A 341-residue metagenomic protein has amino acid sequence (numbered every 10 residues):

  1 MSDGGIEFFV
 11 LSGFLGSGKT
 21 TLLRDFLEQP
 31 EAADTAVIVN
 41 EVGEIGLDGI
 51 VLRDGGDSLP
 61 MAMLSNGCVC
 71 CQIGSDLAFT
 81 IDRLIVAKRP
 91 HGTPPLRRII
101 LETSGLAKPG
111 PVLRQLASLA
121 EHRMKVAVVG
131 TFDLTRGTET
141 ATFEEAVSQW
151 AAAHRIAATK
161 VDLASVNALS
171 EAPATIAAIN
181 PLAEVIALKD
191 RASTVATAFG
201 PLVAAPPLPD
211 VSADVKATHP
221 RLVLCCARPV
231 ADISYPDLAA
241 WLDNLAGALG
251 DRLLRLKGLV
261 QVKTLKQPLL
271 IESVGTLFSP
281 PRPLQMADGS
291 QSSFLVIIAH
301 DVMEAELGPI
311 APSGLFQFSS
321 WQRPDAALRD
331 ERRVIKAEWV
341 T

Functional and structural regions predicted by a protein language model:
S2-S12, S17-T140: Nucleotide-state-sensitive switch-loop elements of NTP-binding domains
D3, E7, D34, I73-D76 (+7 more regions): Helical mechanochemical/support elements of P-loop NTPase systems and associated helical scaffolds
I38-N40, G130-D133, A157-K160, A227-R228 (+1 more regions): Conserved beta-strand segments of the P-loop GTPase G domain that flank and frequently precede/overlap
R97, R221-C225, S293-L295: Short amphipathic alpha-helical segments
A117-V126, V147-W150, P173-N180: A short alpha->loop->secondary-structure connector
T140-A152, A158: Flexible active-site lid/hinge loop adjacent to a nucleotide/diphosphate and Mg2+-phosphate binding pocket
A152-A287, D301-T341: C-terminal accessory "lid"/substrate-recognition subdomains
Q285-V296: Short, surface-exposed secondary-structure junctions/capping segments
